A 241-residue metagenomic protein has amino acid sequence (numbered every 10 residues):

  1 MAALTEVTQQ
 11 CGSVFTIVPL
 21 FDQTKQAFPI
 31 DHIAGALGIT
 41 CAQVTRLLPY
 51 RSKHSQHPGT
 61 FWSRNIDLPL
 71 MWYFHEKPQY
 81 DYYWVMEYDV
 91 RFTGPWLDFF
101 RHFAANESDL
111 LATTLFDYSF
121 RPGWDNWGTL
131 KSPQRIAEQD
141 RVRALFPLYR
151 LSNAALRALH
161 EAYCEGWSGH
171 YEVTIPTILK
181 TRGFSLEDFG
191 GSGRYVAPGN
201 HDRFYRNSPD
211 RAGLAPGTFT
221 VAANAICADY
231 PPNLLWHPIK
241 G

Functional and structural regions predicted by a protein language model:
M1-Q10: Short, well-formed alpha-helical segments that are part of the catalytic scaffolds of diverse glycosyltransferases
Q9-V18: Short loop->beta transition adjacent to catalytic acidic/histidine clusters or analogous donor-positioning motifs
V18-P19, L110-T113, D188: Structural recognition of the beta-strand scaffold that forms the well-ordered cores of secreted hydrolase catalytic
F21-Y80: Active-site-proximal specificity loops/subdomain of glycosyltransferases
K25-Q26, V90-F92: Short acidic, S/G/P-rich loop/turn micro-motifs used as interaction or catalytic elements
Y80-R91: Short beta-strand-to-loop acidic/aromatic patch adjacent to the donor-nucleotide binding site
R91-T181: Conserved catalytic core of nucleotide-sugar-dependent glycosyltransferases
E161-G241: C-terminal catalytic/acceptor-binding lobe
